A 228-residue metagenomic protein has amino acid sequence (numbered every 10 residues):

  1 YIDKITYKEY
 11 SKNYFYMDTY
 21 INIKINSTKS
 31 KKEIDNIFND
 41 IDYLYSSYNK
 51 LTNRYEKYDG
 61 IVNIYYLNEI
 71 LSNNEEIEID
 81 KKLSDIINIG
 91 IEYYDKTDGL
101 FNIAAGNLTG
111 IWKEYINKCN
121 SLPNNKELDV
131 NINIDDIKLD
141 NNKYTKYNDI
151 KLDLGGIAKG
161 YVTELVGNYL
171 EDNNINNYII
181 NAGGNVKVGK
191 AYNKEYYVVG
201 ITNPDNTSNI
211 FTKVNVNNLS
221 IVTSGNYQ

Functional and structural regions predicted by a protein language model:
Y1-Q228: Mature catalytic core of soluble alpha/beta enzymes
